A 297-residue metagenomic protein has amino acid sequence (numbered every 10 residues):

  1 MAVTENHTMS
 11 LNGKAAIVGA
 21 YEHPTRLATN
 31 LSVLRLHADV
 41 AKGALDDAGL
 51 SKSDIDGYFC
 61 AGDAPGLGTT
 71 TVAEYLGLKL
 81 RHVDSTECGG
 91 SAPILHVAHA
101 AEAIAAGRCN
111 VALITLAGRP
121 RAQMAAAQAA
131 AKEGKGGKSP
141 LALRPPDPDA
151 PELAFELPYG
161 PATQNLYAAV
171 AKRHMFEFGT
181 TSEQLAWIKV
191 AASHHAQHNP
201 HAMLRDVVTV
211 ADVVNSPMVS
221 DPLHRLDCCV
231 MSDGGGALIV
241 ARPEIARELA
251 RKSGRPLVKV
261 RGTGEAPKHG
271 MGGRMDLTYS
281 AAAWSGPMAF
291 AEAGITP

Functional and structural regions predicted by a protein language model:
A2-L34, L153, L157, W187 (+2 more regions): Condensing-enzyme catalytic core mediating Claisen C-C bond formation in acyl metabolism
A2-S91, H99, A103, V170 (+4 more regions): Conserved active-site "lid/cap" helical segment
S10-G13, T25, A61-L166, L204-V230 (+2 more regions): Conserved catalytic cysteine-centered active-site region of acyl-thioester-dependent Claisen-condensing enzymes
G19-Y21, A44, G49, G107 (+3 more regions): Glycine-centered flexibility sites
K52-A61, V83-D84, A112-A117, Q184-V190 (+2 more regions): Beta-strand segments within the central parallel beta-sheet cores of soluble alpha/beta enzyme folds
C88-G118, Q164-H198, L238-E244: Active-site-proximal alpha-helical scaffold in enzymes
A192-R205, A211: ATPase catalytic-site recognition across NTP-hydrolyzing enzymes
